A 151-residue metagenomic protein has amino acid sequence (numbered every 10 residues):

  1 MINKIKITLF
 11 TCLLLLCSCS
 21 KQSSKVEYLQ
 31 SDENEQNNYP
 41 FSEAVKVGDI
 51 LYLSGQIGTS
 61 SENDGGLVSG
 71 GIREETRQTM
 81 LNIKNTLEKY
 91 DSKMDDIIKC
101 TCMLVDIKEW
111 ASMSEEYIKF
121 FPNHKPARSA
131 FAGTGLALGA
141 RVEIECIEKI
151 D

Functional and structural regions predicted by a protein language model:
M1-K6: Positively charged n-region of N-terminal signal peptides that target proteins for export
I7-L13, C19-L81, N85-Y90, D95 (+1 more regions): N-terminal presequence-like segments and the immediate start of the first folded domain
I98-C100: Surface-exposed aromatic
